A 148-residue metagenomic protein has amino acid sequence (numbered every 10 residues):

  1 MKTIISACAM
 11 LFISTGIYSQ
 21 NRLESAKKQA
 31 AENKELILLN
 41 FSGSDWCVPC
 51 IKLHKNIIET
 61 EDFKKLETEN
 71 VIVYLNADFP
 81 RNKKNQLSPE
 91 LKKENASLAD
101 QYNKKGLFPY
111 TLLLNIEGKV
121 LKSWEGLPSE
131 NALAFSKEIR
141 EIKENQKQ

Functional and structural regions predicted by a protein language model:
M1-N21: Bacterial Sec-dependent N-terminal signal peptides
N21-I37, E67: A short beta-strand-turn-helix
N33-C47: Short active-site neighborhood of thiol/selenol oxidoreductases, capturing the structured segment around
S44-C47, N56, D78-N82, G118-V120 (+1 more regions): Solvent-exposed loop/turn segments at secondary-structure junctions within structured extracellular/periplasmic domains
D45-K52, P109-L112: C-type cytochrome heme c attachment motif
P49-L66: Typically the conserved alpha-helix immediately C-terminal to a functionally engaged Cys/Sec in thioredoxin-like
F63-K93: Thiol-based oxidoreductase modules, predominantly thioredoxin-like and allied folds used for disulfide exchange
D100-Q101, K105-K147: Non-catalytic, surface beta->alpha helical segment in thiol-disulfide oxidoreductase systems
